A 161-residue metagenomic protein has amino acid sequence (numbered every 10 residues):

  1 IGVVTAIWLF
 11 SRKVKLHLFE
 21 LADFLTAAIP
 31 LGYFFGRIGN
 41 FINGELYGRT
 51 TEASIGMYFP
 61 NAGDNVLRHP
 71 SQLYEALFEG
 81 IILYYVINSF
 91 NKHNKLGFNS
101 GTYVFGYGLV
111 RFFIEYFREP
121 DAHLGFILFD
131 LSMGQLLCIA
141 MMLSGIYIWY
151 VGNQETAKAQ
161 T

Functional and structural regions predicted by a protein language model:
I1-T161: A feature for loop-to-transmembrane-helix boundaries and adjacent hydrophobic helices in multi-pass integral membrane
